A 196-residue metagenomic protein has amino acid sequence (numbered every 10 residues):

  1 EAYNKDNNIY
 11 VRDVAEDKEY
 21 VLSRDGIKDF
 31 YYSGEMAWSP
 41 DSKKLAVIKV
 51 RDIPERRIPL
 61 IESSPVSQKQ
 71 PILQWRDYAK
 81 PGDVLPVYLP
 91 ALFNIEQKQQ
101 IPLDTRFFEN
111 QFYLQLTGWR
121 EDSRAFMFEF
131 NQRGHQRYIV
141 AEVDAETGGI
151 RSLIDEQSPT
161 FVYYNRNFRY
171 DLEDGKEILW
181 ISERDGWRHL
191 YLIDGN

Functional and structural regions predicted by a protein language model:
E1-A2, I27-L45, Q74-G82, P86-L89 (+5 more regions): Conserved beta-propeller blade repeats
Y3, R12-A15, I48, E55-I61 (+1 more regions): Short, solvent-exposed loop/turn and secondary-structure capping segments
D6, A15-E19, S42: Extended, regular secondary-structure scaffolds
N7, L89-Q97, T147, R184: Glycine-rich, acidic and aromatic/proline-enriched surface loops and short helix-turn segments that act as binding
N7, R51, Q132, R184-D185: Residue-level signature of beta-propeller blades and closely related beta-rich strand-turn architectures in secreted
V14-D17, N94-K98, D144-G148, D194-N196: Short loop/turn segments that connect beta-strands within beta-propeller blades
K18-Y20, Q99-L103, Y138, R151: Short beta-strand segments
L22-A37, V47-L103: Predominantly five- to eight-bladed beta-propeller fold
